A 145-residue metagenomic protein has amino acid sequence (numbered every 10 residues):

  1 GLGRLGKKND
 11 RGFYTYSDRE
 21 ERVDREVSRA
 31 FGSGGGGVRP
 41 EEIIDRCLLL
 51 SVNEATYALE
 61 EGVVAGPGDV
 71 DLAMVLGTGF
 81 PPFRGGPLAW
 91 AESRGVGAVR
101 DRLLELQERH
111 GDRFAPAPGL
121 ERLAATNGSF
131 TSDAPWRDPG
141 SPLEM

Functional and structural regions predicted by a protein language model:
G1-M145: N-terminal glycine-rich phosphate-binding loop for ADP-containing cofactors
